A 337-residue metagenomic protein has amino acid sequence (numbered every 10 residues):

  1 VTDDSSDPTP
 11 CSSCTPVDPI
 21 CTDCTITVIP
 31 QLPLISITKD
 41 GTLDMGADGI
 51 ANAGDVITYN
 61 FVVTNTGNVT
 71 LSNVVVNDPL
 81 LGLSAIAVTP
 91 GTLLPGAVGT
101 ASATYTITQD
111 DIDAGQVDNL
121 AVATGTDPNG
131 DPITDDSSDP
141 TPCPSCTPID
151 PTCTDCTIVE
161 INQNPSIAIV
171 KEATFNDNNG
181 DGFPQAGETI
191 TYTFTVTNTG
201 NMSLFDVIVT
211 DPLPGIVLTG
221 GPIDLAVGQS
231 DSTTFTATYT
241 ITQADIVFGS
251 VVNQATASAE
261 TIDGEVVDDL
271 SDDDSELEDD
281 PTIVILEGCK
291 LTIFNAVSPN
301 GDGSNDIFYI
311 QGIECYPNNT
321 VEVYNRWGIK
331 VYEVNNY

Functional and structural regions predicted by a protein language model:
V1-K290: Exported/extracytosolic protein signature
L286-Y337: Short loop/turn motifs at secondary-structure boundaries
